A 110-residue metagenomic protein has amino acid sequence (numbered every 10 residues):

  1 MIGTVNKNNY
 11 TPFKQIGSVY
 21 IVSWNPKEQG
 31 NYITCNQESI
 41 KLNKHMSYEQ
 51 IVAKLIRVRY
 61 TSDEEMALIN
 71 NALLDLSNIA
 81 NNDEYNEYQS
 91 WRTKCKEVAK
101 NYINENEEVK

Functional and structural regions predicted by a protein language model:
I2-K110: A preference for well-ordered globular domain cores that mediate specific macromolecular interactions or catalysis
